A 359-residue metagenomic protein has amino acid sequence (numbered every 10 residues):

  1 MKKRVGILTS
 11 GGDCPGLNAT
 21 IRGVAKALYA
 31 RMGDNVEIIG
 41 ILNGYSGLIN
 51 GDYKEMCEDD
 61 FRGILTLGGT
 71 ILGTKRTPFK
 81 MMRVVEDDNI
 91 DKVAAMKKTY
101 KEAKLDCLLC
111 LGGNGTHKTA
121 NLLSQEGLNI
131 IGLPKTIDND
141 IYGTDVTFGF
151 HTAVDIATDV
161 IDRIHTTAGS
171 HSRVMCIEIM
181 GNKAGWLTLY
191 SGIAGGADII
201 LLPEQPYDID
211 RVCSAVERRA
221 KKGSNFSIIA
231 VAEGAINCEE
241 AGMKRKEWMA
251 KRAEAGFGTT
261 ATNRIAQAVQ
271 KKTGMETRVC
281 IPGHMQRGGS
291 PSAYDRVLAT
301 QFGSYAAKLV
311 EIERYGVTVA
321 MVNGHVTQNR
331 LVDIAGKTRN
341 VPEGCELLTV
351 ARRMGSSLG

Functional and structural regions predicted by a protein language model:
M1-T9, T20-K104, G115, N237-G242 (+5 more regions): A cross-family phosphate/adenosyl-ligand binding-site feature
L8-N18, M180: Short, glycine-rich nucleotide/cofactor-binding loops
S10-D13, I41-S46, R76-T77, G113-T116 (+6 more regions): Short, ordered loop/turn segments at secondary-structure junctions
T20-V24, N114-L128, T188: Short Gly/Thr/Asp-enriched flexible loops that form oxyanion-binding sites at enzyme active sites
M32-G33, L123-T147, H151, L201-D208: Short, acidic/small-residue loops that bind anionic groups at enzyme active sites
T99, C110-G112, A120-L122, F150-H171 (+1 more regions): Accessory alpha-helical/coil subdomains and C-terminal extensions that flank or cap enzyme catalytic cores
G143-V154, G289-R296: Short beta-strand elements at the ligand-binding edges of bilobed clamshell
